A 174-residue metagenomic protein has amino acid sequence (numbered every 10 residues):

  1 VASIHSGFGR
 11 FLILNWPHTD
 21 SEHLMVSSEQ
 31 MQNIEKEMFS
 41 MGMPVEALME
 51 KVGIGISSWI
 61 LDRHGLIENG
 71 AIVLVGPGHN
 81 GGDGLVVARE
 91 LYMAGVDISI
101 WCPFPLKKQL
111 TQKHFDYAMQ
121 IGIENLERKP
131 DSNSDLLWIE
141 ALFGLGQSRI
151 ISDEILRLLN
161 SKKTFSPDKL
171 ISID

Functional and structural regions predicted by a protein language model:
A2-G7: Extreme N-terminal basic, low-complexity initiation segments that serve as generic localization/processing leaders
G9-L14, E22-M25, G65-L74, H79-I173: Glycine-rich phosphate/dinucleotide-binding loop and adjoining beta-alpha-beta core of small-molecule
F11-L66: Positively charged, low-complexity intrinsically disordered leader regions
